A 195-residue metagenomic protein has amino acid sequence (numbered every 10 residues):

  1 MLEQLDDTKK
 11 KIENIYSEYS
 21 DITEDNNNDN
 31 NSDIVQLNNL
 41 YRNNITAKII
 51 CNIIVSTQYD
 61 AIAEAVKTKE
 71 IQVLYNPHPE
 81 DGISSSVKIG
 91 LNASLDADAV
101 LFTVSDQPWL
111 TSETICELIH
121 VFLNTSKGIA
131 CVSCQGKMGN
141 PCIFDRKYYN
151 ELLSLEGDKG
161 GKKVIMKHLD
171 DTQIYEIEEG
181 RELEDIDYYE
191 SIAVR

Functional and structural regions predicted by a protein language model:
M1-I12, Y19, N26, L37: Long amphipathic alpha-helices with heptad-repeat character, especially coiled-coil-forming segments used
S17-S20, S32: Serine residues within intrinsically disordered or low-complexity segments
E24, N31-M138, D170-E176: Nucleotide and nucleotide-moiety/phosphate-recognizing core
A63, I115, Y148-L152, S191-I192: A generic structural signal for short hydrophobic patches within well-formed alpha-helices
W109, I143, D185: Short aromatic/basic micro-patch
G139-N150, Y189: Conserved nucleotide-sugar donor-binding and metal-coordinating catalytic region shared by glycosyltransferases
S154-R195: Conserved alpha/beta core of the MobA/IspD/sugar-nucleotide pyrophosphorylase nucleotidyltransferase superfamily
